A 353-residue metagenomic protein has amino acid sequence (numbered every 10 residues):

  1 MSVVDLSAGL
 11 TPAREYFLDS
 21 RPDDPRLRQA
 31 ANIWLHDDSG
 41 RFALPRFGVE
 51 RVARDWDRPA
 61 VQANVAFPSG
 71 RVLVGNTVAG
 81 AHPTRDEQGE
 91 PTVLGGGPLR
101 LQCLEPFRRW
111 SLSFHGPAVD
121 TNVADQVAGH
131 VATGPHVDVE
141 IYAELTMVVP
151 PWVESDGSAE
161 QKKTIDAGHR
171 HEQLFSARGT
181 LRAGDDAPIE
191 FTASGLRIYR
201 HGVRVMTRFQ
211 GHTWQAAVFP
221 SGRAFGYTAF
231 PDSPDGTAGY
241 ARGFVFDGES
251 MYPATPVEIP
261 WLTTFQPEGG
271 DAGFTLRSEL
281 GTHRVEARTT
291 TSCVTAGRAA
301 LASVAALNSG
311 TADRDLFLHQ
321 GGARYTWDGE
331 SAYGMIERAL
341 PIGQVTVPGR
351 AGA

Functional and structural regions predicted by a protein language model:
M1-A353: Structured soluble/peripheral alpha/beta segments that form catalytic or ligand/cofactor-binding pockets
